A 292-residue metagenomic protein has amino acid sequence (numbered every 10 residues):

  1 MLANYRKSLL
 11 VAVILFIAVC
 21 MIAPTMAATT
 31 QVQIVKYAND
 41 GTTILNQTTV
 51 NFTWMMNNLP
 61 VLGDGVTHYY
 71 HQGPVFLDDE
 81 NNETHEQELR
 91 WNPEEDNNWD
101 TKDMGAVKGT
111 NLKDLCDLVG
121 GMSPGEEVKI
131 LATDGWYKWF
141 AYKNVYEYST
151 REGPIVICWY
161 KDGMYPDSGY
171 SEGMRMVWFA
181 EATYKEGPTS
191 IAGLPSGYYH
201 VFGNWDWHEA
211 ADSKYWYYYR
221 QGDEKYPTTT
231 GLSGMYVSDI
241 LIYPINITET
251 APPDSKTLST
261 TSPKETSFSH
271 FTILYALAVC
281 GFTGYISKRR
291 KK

Functional and structural regions predicted by a protein language model:
L2-A12, S269-T272: Bacterial N-terminal signal peptides that target proteins for export
A12-I22: Bacterial N-terminal signal peptides
A23-A27, S287: Bacterial Sec-dependent signal peptides at the C-terminal "C-region" and cleavage site
M26-T261: N-terminal intrinsically disordered, low-complexity segments enriched in P/E/S/T
E249, L274-Y275: Internal, well-folded beta-alpha domain core
T261-L274: Juxtamembrane/start-of-transmembrane alpha-helix segments at the extracytoplasmic/lumenal side of membrane anchors
C280-K292: C-terminal membrane-anchoring or membrane-association module
